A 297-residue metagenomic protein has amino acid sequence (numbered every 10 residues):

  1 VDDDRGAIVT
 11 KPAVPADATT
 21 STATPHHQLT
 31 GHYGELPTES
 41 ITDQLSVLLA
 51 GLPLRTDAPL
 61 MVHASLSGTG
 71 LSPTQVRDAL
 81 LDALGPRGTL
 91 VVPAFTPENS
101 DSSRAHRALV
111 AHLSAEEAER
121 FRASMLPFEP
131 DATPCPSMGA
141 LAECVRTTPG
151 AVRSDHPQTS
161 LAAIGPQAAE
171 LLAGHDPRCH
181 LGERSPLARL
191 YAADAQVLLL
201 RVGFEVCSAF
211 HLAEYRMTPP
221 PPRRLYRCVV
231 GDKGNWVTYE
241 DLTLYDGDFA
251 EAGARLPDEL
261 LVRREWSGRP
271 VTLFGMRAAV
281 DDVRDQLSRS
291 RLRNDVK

Functional and structural regions predicted by a protein language model:
D2-D3: Acidic/polar hotspots within intrinsically disordered regions
G6-K297: N-terminal and secondary-structure boundary signal
